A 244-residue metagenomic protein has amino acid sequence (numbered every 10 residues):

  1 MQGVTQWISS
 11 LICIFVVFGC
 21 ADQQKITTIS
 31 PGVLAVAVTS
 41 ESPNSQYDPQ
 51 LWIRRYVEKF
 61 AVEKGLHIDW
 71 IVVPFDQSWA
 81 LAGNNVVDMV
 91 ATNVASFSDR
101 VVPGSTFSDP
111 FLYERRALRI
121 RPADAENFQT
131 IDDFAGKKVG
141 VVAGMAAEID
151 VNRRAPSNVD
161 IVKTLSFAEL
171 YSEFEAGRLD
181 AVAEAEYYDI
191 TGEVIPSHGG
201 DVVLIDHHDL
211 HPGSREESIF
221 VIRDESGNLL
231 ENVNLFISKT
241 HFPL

Functional and structural regions predicted by a protein language model:
M1-I8: Bacterial N-terminal signal peptides that target proteins for export
F18-G19: C-terminal motif of bacterial Sec signal peptides marking the signal peptidase cleavage site
Q24-V94, V101, I161-T164: Extracytoplasmic small-molecule ligand-binding "clamshell" domains of the periplasmic binding protein/Venus flytrap
L34-T39, K138-V141, V182, V221: Short, well-ordered beta-strand segments
V38-E41, L112-R121, Y187, P196-S238: Periplasmic-binding protein-like
R54-L66, S108-D109, I131-A135, G144-S166 (+2 more regions): Ligand-binding cleft/hinge of the Venus flytrap
A80, T92-V102, D150-R153, E175 (+1 more regions): A ligand-binding cleft/hinge motif common to bilobed small-molecule-binding domains
I120-V139: Flexible hinge/capping segments at coil-to-helix
